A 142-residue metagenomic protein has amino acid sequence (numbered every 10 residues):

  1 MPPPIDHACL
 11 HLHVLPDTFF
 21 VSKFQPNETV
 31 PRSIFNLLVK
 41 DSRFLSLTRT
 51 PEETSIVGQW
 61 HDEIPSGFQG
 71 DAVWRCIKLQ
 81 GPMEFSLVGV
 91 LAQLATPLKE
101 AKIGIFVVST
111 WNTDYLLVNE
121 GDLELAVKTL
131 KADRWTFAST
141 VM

Functional and structural regions predicted by a protein language model:
M1-P97, L125-M142: Regulatory modules associated with amino-acid/nitrogen control
P82, L87-G121: A structural feature that tracks compact, well-ordered secondary-structure segments with a strong bias toward
